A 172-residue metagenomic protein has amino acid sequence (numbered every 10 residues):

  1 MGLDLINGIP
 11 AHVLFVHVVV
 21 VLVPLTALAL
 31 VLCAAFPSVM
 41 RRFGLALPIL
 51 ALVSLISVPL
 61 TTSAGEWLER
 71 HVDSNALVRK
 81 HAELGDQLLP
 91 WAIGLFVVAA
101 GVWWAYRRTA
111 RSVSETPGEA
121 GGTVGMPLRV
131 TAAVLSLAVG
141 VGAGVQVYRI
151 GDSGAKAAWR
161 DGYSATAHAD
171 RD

Functional and structural regions predicted by a protein language model:
M1-D172: Polytopic transmembrane helical bundles with strong interfacial aromatic enrichment
